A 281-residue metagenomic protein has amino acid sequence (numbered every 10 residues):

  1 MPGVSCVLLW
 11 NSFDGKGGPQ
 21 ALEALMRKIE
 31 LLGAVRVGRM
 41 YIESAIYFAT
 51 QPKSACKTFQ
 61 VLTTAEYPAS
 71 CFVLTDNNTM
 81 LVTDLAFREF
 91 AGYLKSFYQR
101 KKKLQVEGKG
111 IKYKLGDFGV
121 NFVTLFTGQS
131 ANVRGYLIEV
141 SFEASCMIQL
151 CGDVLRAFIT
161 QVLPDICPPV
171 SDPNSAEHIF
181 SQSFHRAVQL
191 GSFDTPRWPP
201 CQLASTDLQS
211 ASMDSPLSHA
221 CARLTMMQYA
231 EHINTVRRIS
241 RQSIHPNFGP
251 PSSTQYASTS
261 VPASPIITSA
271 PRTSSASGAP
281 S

Functional and structural regions predicted by a protein language model:
M1-S12, E23-A91, G119-V123, G128-F142: Polyanion/phosphate-binding surface patch
G17-A21, L81-T83, C146-D153: Short, conserved charged micro-motifs
I29-I42, K95-Q105, D165-P173: Short secondary-structure junctions
L94-A131: Phosphate/anion-contacting hairpin/loop surfaces
M147-I179: Mixed-charge, glycine-accented linear interaction segment located at domain edges/termini
C167-G249, A263, A270-S281: Short, highly charged C-terminal tails/helix-capping segments
A257, V261-A263: Acidic, Ala/Val/Gly-enriched low-complexity intrinsically disordered segments
